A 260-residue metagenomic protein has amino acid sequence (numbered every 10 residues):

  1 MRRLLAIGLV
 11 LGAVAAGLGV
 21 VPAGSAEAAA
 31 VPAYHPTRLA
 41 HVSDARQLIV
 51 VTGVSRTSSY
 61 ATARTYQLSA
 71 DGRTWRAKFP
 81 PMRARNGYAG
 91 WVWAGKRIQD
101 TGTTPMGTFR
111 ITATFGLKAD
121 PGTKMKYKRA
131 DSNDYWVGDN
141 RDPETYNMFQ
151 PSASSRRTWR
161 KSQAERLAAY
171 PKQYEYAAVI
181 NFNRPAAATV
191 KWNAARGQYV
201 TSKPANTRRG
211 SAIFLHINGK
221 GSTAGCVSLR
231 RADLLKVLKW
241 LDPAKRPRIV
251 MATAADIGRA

Functional and structural regions predicted by a protein language model:
M1-A28: Secretory targeting and sorting signals
A29-G221, L234-A260: Cell wall/extracellular polymer interaction/catalysis modules
C226: Short cysteine clusters
R230: Conserved "landmark" site that anchors the functional core of diverse proteins
